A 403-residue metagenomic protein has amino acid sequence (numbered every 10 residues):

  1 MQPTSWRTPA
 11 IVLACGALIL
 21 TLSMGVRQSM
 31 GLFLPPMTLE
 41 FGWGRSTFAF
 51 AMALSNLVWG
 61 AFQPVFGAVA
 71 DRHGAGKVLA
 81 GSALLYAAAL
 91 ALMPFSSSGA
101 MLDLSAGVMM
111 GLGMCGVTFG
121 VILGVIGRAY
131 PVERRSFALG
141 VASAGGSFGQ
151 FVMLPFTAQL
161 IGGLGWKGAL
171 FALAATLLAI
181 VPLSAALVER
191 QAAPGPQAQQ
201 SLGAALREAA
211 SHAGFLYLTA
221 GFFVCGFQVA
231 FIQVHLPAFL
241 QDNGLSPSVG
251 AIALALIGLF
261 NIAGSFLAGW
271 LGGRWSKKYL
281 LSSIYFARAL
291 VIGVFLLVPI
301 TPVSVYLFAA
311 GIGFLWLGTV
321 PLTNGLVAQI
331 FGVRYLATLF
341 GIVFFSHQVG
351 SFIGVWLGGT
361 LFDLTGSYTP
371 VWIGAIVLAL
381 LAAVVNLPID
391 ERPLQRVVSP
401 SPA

Functional and structural regions predicted by a protein language model:
T21, M101-V117, F223, S304-G318: Hydrophobic core of transmembrane alpha-helices in multi-pass small-molecule transporters, especially MFS/SLC-type
Q28, N56-P64, V117, Q150-F151 (+2 more regions): Residue-level signature of mid-helix packing/kink "hotspots" within the transmembrane helices of 12-pass Major
M30-L34, H212-F266: Extracytoplasmic gate region of multi-pass secondary transporters
F62-G74, S265-K277, F362-D363: Helix-to-loop junctions at the C-terminal end of transmembrane segments in multipass secondary transporters
L84-S97, A287-I300: C-terminal ends and interior cores of transmembrane alpha-helices in multi-pass membrane transporters/permeases
A106-A144, G332: Cytoplasmic helix-loop-helix junction between adjacent transmembrane helices in 12-TM secondary transporters
A142-E189: Helix-loop-helix hairpin linking two adjacent transmembrane segments in secondary transporters
A186-A204, L394-P400: Flexible cytoplasmic inter-helical loops of multi-pass small-molecule transporters
